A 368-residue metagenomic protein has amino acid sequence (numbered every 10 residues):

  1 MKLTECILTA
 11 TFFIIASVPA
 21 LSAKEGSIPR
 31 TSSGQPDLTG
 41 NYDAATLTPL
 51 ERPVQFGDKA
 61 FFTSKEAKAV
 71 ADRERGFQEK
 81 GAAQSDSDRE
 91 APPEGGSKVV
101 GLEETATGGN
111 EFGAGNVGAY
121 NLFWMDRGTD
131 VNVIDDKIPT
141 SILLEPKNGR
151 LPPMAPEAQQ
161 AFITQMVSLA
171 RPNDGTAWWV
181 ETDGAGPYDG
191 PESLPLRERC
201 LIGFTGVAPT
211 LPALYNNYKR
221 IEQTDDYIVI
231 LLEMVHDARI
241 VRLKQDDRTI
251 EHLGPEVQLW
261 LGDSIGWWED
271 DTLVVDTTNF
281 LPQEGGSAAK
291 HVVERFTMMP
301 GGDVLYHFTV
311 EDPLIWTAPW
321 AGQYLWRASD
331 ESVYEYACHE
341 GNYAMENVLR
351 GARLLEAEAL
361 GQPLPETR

Functional and structural regions predicted by a protein language model:
M1-C6: Positively charged n-region of N-terminal signal peptides that target proteins for export
L8-V18: Bacterial N-terminal signal peptides
L21-R368: PEST-like low-complexity, intrinsically disordered acidic/proline/serine-rich tracts that flank trafficking/processing
